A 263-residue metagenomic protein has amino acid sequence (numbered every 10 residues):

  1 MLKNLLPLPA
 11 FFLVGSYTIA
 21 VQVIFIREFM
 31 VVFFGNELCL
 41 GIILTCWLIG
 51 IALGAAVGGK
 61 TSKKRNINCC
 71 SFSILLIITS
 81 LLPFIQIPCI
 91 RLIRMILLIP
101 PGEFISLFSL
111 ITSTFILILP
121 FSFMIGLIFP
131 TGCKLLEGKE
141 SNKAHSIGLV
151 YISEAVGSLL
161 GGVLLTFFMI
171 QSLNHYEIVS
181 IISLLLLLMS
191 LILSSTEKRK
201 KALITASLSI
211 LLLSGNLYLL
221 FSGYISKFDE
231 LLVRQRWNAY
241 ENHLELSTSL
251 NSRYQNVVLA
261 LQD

Functional and structural regions predicted by a protein language model:
M1-D263: Alpha-helical transmembrane segments of multi-pass membrane proteins
